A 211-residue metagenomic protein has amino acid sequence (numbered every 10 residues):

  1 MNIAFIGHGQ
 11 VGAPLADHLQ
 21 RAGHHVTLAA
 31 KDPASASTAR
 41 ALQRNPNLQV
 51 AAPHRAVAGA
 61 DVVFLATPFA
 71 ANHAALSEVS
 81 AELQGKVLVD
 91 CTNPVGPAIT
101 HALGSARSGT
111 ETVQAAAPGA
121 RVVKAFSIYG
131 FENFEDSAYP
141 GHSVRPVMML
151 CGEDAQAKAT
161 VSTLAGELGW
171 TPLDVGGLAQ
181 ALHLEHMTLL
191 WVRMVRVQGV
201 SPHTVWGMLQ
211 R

Functional and structural regions predicted by a protein language model:
M1-R40: NAD(P)+-binding Rossmann beta1-loop-alpha1 motif at the extreme N-terminus of oxidoreductases
A34-A39, A98, Q156-A157: Short, charged/polar "capping" segments at the starts of alpha-helices and the immediately preceding loops
R44-L48, A52-V87, C91-P97: Rossmann-like NAD(P)-binding element
V50, R121-A125, L173-V175: General beta-strand structural signal in soluble alpha/beta enzymes
T92-P140: Rossmann-fold NAD(P)-binding glycine/threonine-rich loop
S143-R211: Active-site-lining helix/loop region of Rossmann-like oxidoreductase modules
